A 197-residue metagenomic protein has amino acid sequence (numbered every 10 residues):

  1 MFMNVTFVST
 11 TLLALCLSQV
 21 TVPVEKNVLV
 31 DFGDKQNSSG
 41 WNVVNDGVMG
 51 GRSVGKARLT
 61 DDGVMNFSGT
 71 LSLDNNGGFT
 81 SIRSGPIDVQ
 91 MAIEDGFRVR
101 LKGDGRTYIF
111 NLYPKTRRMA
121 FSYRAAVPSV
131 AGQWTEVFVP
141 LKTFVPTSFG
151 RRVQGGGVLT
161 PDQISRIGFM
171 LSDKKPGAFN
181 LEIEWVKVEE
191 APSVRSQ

Functional and structural regions predicted by a protein language model:
M1-S9: Bacterial N-terminal signal peptides that target proteins for export
F2, Q19-Q197: Beta-rich carbohydrate-recognition modules and glycan-binding surfaces
S9-S18: Bacterial N-terminal signal peptides
